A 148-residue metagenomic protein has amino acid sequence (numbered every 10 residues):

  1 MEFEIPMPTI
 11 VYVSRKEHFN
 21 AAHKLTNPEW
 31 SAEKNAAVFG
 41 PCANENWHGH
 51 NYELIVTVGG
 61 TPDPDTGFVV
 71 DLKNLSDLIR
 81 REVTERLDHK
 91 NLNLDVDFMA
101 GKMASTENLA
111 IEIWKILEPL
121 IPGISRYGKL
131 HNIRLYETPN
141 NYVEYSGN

Functional and structural regions predicted by a protein language model:
E2-N148: Charge-rich, low-complexity N-terminal segments
